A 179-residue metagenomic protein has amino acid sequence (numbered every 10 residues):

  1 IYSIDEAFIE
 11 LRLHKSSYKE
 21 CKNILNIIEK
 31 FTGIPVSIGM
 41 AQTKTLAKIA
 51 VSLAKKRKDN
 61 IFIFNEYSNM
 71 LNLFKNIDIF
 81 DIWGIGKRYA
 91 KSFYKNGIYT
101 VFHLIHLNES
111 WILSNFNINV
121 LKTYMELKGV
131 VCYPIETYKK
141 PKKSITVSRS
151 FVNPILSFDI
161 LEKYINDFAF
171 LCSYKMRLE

Functional and structural regions predicted by a protein language model:
I1-M125, Y174: Gly/Gly-Pro- and Ser/Thr-rich, intrinsically disordered tail segments characteristic of DNA damage-repair and tolerance
Y94-E179: DNA-contacting surface of Y-family translesion DNA polymerases
